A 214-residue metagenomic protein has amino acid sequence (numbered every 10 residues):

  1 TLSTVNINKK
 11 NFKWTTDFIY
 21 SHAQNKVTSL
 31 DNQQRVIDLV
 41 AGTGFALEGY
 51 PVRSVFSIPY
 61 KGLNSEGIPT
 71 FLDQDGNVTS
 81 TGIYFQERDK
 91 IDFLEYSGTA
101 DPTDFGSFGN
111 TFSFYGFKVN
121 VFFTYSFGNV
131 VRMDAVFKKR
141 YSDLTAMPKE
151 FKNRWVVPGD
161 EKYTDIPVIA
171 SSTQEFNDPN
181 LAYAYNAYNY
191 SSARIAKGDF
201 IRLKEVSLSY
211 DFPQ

Functional and structural regions predicted by a protein language model:
T1, K13, T103-S107, F200-S207: Transmembrane beta-barrel architecture of outer-membrane proteins
T1-S3, D17, P59, G109-T111 (+1 more regions): Outer-membrane beta-barrel architecture
T4-N6, Y20-K26, F114-G116, Y125-N129 (+2 more regions): Transmembrane beta-strands of outer-membrane beta-barrel pores
V5-A100, R140, F151-V168: Conserved small-residue
K9, I19, V40, F105 (+2 more regions): Core subunits and conserved enzymes of cellular information-processing and envelope-translocation systems across
W14-T16, F108, F114, V119-V121: Transmembrane beta-strands of outer-membrane beta-barrel proteins
Y50-V52, G98-T103, A193-R202: Short sequence motifs at beta-strands and strand-loop junctions characteristic of Gram-negative outer-membrane
F127-Q214: Extracytoplasmic gating/loop element in the C-terminal half of outer-membrane beta-barrel translocons and assembly
